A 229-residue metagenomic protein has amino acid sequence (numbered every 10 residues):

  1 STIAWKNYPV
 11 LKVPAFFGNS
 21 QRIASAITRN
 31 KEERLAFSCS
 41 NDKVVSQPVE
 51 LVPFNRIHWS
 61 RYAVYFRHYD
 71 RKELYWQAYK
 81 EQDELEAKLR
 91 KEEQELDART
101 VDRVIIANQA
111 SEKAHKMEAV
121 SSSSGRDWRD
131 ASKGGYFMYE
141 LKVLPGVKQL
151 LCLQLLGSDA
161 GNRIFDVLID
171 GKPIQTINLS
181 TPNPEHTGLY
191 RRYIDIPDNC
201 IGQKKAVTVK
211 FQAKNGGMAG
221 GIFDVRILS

Functional and structural regions predicted by a protein language model:
S1-D130: C-terminal beta-rich recognition modules with glycine/proline-rich loops and embedded aromatic residues
A119-L150, Q154-S229: Beta-strand-rich ligand-recognition modules
